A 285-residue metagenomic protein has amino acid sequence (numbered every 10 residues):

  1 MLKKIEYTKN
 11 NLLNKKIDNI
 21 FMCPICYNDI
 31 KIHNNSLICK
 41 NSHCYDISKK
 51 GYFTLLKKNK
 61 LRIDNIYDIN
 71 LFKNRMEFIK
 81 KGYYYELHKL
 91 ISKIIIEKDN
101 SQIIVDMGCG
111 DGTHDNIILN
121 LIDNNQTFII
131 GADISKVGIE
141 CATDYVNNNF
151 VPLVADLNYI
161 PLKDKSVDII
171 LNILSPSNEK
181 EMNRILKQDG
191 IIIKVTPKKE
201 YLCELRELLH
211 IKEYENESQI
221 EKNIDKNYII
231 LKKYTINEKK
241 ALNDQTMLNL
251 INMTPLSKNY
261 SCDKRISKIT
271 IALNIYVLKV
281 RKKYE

Functional and structural regions predicted by a protein language model:
L2-I63: N-terminal auxiliary segments of SAM/dcSAM-dependent transferases
D18-N19, I236-E285: Conserved Class I S-adenosyl-L-methionine
Y67-E86: Class I SAM-dependent methyltransferase Rossmann-like catalytic core, especially the SAM/SAH-binding loop
G82-N100, I117: Conserved alpha-helix/loop element of class I SAM-dependent methyltransferases that forms part of the SAM/SAH-binding
V105, D111-Y159: Class I SAM-dependent methyltransferase SAM/SAH-binding core
N158-I169: A short acidic, Gly/Pro-enriched loop at the edge of an enzyme's catalytic core that lines a small-molecule cofactor
E179-I191: A short glycine-rich, Lys/Arg-flanked "PGG" loop and its adjoining helix->strand segment in the class I
G190-E200: Conserved beta-strand signature within the Rossmann-like core of class I S-adenosyl-L-methionine
